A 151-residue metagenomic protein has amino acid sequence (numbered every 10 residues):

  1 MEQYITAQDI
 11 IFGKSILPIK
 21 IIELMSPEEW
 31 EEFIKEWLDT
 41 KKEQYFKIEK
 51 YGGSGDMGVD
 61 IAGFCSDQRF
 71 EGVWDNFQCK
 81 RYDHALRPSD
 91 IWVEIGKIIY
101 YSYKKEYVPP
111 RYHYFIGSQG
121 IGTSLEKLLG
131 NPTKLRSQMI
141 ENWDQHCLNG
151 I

Functional and structural regions predicted by a protein language model:
M1-M57, A62-I151: Mixed-charge (Asp/Glu-Lys/Arg
